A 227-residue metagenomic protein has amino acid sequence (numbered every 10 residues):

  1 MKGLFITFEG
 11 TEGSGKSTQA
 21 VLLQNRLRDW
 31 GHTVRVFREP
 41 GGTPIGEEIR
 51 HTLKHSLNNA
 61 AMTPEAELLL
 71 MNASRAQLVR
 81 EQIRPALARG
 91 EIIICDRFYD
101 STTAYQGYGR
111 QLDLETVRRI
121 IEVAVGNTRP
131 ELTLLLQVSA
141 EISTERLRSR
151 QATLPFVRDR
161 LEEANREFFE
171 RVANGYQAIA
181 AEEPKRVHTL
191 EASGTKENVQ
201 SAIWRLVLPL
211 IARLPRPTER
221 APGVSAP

Functional and structural regions predicted by a protein language model:
K2-F5: Pre-Walker A (Motif I) flank of P-loop NTPase domains
F8: Hydrophobic anchor at the beta1->P-loop junction of P-loop NTPases
G13: Walker A (P-loop) phosphate-binding loop of P-loop NTPases
K16: Conserved lysine of the Walker
Q19: Hydrophobic positions on the alpha1 helix immediately C-terminal to the Walker A/P-loop
L22-Q24, E141-P227: NTP-dependent small-molecule kinase module
W30-V125, A202: ATP-dependent small-molecule kinase phosphotransfer cores that center on conserved nucleotide phosphate-binding segments
C95-R97, G126-S149: Conserved phosphate-donor/acceptor-positioning beta-strand/loop module used by diverse small-molecule
